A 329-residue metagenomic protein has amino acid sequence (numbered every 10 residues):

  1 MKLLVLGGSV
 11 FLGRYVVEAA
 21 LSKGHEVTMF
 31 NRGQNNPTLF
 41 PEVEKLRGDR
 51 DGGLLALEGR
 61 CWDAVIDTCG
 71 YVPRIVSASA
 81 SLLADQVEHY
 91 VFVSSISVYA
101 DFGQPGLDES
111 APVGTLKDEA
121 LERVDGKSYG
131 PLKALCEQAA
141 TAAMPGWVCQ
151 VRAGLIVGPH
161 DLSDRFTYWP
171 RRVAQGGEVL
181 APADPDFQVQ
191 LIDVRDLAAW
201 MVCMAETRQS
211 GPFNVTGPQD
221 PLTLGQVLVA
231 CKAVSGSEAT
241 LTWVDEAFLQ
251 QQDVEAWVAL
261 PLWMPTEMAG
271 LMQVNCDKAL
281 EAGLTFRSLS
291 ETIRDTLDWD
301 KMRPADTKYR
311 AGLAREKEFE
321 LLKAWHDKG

Functional and structural regions predicted by a protein language model:
L3-K23: N-terminal Rossmann NAD(P)H-binding glycine-rich loop of SDR-like oxidoreductase domains
L6, G158, P182-F187, F213-L222 (+2 more regions): Glycine-rich Rossmann NAD(P)(H)-binding loop
F30-Q34, D49: N-terminal Rossmann-fold cofactor-binding loop
R60-L116, A134-E137: NAD(P)-cofactor binding segment of oxidoreductase domains
P105-E137, S163-T167, F187-L191, P221: Short-chain dehydrogenase/reductase
C136-H160: Conserved beta-loop-beta element that borders a ligand/cofactor-binding pocket
D164-W169, P182-T207, G211-N214, Q226 (+1 more regions): Substrate-positioning beta->alpha
C203-E267, N275-D277, R294-L297, P304-G329: Mid/C-terminal beta-alpha module of Rossmann-like enzyme folds, strongest in SDR-family dehydrogenases/epimerases
